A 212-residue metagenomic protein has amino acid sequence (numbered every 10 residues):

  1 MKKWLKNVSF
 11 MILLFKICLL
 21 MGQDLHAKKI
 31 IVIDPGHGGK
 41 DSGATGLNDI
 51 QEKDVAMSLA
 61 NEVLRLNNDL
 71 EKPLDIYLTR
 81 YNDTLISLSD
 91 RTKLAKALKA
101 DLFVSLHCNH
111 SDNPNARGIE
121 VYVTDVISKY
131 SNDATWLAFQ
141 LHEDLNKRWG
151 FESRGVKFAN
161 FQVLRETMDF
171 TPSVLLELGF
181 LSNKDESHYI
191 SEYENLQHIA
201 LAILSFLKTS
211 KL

Functional and structural regions predicted by a protein language model:
M1-F10: Bacterial N-terminal signal peptides that target proteins for export
S9-L19: Bacterial N-terminal signal peptides
F10, K28, T171: Conserved catalytic motifs of the protein kinase core domain
D24-V32, H37-L137: Catalytic-core regions of hydrolytic enzymes
N61-K72, K96-A100, C108, H142-F151 (+3 more regions): Sec-exported extracytoplasmic/periplasmic mature domains
P73, G118, S153, F170-P172: A generic structural signal for alpha->beta connector loops
S105-N113, G155-L212: Active-site-adjacent mobile loop/cap segments within catalytic or ligand-binding domains
N132-K157: Active-site-adjacent substrate-binding region of metalloamidase/peptidase-like peptide-processing proteins
